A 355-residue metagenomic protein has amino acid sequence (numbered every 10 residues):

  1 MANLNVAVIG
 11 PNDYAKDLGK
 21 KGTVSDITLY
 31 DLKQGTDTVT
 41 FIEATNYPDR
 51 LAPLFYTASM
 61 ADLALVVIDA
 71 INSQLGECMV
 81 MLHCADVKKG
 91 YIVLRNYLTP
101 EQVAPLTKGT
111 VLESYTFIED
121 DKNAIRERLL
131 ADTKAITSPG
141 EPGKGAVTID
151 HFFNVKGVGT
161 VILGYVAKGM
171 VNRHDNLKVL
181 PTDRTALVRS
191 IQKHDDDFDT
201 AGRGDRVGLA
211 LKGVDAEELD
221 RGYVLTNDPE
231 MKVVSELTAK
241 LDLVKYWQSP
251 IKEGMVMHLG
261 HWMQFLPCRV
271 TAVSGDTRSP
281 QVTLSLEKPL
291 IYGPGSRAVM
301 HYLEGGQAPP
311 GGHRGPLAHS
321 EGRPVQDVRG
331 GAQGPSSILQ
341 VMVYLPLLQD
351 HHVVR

Functional and structural regions predicted by a protein language model:
M1-I27, S73-Q74, C84-I118, I125-A135 (+1 more regions): C-terminal effector modules of nucleic-acid-centric enzymes and ribosome-associated factors
D13-C84: Switch II of P-loop NTPase G domains
L32-Q34, P105-T110, G140: Short, conserved catalytic or adaptor-binding loops enriched in Gly and charged residues
Q34-I42, P48, T200-L225: Conserved mixed alpha/beta catalytic, RNA-binding, or beta-rich assembly cores of soluble enzyme, regulatory
R50, M60, Q74-C78, T99 (+3 more regions): Helical mechanochemical/support elements of P-loop NTPase systems and associated helical scaffolds
Y56-T57, H83, P139-E141, F153-V155 (+4 more regions): Replace "in large, NTP-powered and nucleic-acid-processing enzymes" with "in large, NTP-powered factors and other
E113-E218, K240: Conserved catalytic-core segments of large NTP-driven translation/proteostasis enzymes
